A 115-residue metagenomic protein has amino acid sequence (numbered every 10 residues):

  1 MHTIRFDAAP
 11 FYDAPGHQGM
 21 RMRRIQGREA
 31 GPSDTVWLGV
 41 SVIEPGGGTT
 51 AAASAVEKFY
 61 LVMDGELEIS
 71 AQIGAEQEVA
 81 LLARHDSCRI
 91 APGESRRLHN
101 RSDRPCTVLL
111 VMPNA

Functional and structural regions predicted by a protein language model:
M1-T35, T50: A short, N-terminal "cap"/entry segment at the start of jelly-roll beta-barrel domains of the cupin/DSBH fold
R24-G27, W37-S54, P92: Conserved short histidine dyad/triad with adjacent acidic residue
A30-D34, I43-G48, D64-L67, N114-A115: Short, charged/polar surface micro-motifs in flexible loops or helix N-caps
V40-E44, S54-I69: Short, conserved beta-strand element in jelly-roll/cupin
G47-T50, E68, S87-C88, P92-L98: Histidine-centered metal-chelating micro-motifs
G48-S54, A71, V79-L81, H99-R101: Short histidine-centered beta-strand/loop micro-motifs that create catalytic or ligand/metal-coordination sites
G74-P92: Short acidic-glycine-tyrosine-enriched beta hairpin
A83-R84, P92-A115: Ligand-binding loop in jelly-roll beta-barrel domains
